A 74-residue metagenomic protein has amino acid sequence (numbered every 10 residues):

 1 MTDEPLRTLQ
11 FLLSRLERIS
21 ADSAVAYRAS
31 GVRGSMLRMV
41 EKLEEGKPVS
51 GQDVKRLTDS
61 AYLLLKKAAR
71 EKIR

Functional and structural regions predicted by a protein language model:
M1-R18, A24-Y27, G31, R38-R74: Long, non-catalytic architectural segments outside compact domain cores
